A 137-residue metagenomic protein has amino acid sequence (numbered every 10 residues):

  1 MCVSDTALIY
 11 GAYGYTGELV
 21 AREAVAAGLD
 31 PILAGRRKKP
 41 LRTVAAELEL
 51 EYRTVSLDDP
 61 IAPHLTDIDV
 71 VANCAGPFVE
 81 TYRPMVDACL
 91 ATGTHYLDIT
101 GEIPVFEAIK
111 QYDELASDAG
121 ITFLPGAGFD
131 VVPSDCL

Functional and structural regions predicted by a protein language model:
A7, P31, L50-Y52: Hydrophobic anchor at the start of a short beta-strand that flanks the dinucleotide cofactor-binding loop
A7-A27: N-terminal Rossmann NAD(P)H-binding glycine-rich loop of SDR-like oxidoreductase domains
L29-P40: Conserved glycine-rich Rossmann-like NAD(P)H-binding loop of the short-chain dehydrogenase/reductase
L33, L97-D98, F123-P125: Hydrophobic residues in well-ordered beta-strands that form the structural core
K39-A108: NAD(P)H-binding glycine-rich loop region in Rossmannoid oxidoreductase-like domains and their noncatalytic homologs
T100-T122: Rossmann-fold NAD(P)-binding glycine/threonine-rich loop
G120-L137: Rossmann-like dinucleotide-binding core of oxidoreductases
